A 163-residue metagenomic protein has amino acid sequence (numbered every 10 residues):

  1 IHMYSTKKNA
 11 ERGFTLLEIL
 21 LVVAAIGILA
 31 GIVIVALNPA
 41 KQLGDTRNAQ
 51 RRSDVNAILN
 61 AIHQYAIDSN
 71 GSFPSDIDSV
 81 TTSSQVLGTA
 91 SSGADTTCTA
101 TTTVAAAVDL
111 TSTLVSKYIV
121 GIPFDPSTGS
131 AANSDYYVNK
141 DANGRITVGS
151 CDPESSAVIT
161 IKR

Functional and structural regions predicted by a protein language model:
I1-F14: N-terminal leader/signal peptides at the extreme start of proteins
F14-A24: N-terminal signal-anchor/signal peptide hydrophobic helix marking the start of the first transmembrane segment
I26-T46: C-terminal juxtamembrane segment of a hydrophobic transmembrane alpha-helix
G44-N70: Membrane-proximal N-terminal amphipathic helix
N60-V80, V120-P126: Alpha-helix exit/C-cap motif
S84-P123: Acidic, glycine-rich loop-and-strand cores that form catalytic or ligand-binding grooves in diverse globular domains
S116-R163: Short, surface-exposed interaction loops/tails
